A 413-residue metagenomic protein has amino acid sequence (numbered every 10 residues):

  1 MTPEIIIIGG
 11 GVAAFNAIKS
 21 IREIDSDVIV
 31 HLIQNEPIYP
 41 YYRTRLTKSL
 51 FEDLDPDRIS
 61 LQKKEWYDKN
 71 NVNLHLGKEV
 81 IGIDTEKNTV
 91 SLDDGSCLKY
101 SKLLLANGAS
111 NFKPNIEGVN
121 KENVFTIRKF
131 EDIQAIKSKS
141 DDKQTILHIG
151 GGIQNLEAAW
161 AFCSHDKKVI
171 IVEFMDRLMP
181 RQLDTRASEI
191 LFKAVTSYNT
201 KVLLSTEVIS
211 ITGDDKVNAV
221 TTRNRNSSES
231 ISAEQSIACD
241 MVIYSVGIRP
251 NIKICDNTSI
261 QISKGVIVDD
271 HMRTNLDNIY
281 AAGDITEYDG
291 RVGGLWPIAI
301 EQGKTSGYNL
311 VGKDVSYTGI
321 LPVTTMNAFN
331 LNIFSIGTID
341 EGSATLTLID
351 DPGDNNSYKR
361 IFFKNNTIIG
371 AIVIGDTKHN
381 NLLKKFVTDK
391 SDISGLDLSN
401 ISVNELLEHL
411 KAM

Functional and structural regions predicted by a protein language model:
M1-I6, Q62-L147, V220-A233, I243-V246 (+1 more regions): FAD-binding core/adjacent interface of flavoenzyme oxidoreductases
T2-N73, A161-Q182, L382: Beta1-alpha1 glycine-rich phosphate/pyrophosphate-binding loop at the start of Rossmann-like nucleotide-binding domains
T2-P3, G10, E23, I285-N381: Mid-to-C-terminal Rossmann-like scaffold of FAD/NAD(P)H-dependent oxidoreductases
G9-V12, R128, I149-I153: Glycine-rich Rossmann-fold phosphate-binding loop(s) that bind the pyrophosphate of adenine dinucleotide cofactors
D27-I29, L74-S91, L98, H165-V268: A Rossmann-like FAD-binding core segment of flavoenzymes
N120-D141, D215-A219, S236-Y308: FAD-site-proximal beta/loop scaffold in flavoenzymes
A135-L183, V217: Rossmann-like NAD(P)H-binding beta-loop-alpha module
N355-M413: C-terminal auxiliary extensions adjacent to catalytic cores
